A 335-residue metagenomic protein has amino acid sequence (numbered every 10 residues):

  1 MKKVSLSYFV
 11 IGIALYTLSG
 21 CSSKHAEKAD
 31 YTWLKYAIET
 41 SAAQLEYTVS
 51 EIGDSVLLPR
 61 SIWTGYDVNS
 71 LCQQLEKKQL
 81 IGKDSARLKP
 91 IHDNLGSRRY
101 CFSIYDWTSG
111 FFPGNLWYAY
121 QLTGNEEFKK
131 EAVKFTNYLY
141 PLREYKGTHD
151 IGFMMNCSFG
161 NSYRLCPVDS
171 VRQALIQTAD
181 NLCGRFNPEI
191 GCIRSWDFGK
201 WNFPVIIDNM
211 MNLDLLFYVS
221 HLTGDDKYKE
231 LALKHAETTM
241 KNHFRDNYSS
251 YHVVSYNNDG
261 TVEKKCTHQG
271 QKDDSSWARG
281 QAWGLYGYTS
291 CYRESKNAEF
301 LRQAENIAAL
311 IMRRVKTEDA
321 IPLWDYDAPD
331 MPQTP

Functional and structural regions predicted by a protein language model:
M1-A29: Bacterial Sec-dependent N-terminal signal peptides
H25-P335: Glycan-recognition and catalytic cores of secretory/periplasmic carbohydrate-active enzymes
